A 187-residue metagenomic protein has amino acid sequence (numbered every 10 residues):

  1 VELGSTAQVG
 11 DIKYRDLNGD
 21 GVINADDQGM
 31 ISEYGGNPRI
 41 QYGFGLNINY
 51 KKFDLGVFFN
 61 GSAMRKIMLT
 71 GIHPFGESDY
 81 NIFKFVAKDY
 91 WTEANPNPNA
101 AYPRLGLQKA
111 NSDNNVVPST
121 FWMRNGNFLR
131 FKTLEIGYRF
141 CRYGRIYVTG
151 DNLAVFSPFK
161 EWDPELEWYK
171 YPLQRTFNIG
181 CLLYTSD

Functional and structural regions predicted by a protein language model:
V1-G36: Conserved small-residue
A7-D11, S62-R145: Extracytoplasmic gating/loop element in the C-terminal half of outer-membrane beta-barrel translocons and assembly
P38-Y42, M123, N127-K132, L173-F177: Residues that define the transmembrane beta-barrel architecture of outer-membrane proteins
G45-N47, E135-G137, T149, G180-L182: Outer-membrane beta-barrel architecture
Y50-K52, G61-R65, T133, G150-S157: Transmembrane beta-strands of outer-membrane beta-barrel pores
K52-G56, R142-I146: Repeated loop/turn-to-beta-strand initiation elements of outer-membrane beta-barrel proteins
F58-N60, Y147-D151, L182: Transmembrane beta-strands of outer-membrane beta-barrel proteins
Y184-D187: Conserved small/polar residues in nucleotide/adenosyl-binding loops
